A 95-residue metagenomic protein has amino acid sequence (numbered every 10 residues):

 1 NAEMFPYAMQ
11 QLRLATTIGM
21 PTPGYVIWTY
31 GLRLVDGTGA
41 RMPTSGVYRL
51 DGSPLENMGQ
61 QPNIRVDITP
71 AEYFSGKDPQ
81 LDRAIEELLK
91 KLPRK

Functional and structural regions predicted by a protein language model:
N1-E87, K91: Conserved acidic, small-residue-rich alpha-beta core segments centered on
R94-K95: Short, solvent-exposed mixed-charge patches
